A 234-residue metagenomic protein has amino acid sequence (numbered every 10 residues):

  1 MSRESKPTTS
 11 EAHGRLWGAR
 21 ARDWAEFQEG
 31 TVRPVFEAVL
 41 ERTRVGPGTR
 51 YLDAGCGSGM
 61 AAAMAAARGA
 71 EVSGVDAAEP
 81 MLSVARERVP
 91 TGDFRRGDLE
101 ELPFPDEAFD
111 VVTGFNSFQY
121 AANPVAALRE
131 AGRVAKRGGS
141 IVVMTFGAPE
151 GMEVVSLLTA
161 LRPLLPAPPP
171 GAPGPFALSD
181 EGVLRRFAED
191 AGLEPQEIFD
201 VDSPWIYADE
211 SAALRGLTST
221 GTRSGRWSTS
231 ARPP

Functional and structural regions predicted by a protein language model:
S2-T49, M60-M64, M81-V84, R88: Conserved class I S-adenosyl-L-methionine
R3-K6, S10, W17, P195-P234: C-terminal helical/coil "lid" or tail adjacent to the Rossmann-like core of SAM-dependent
R50, G139-S140: Short glycine-centered segments of the SAM/dcSAM-binding site in methyltransferase folds
R50-L102: Class I SAM-dependent methyltransferase SAM/SAH-binding core
E100-V111: A short acidic, Gly/Pro-enriched loop at the edge of an enzyme's catalytic core that lines a small-molecule cofactor
V111-P124, G147: A short SAM/SAH-binding and catalytic strip from SAM-dependent methyltransferases
A121-A122, A135-R137: Helix-to-beta-strand junctions that scaffold the AdoMet/dcAdoMet cofactor pocket in Class I SAM-dependent enzymes
V125, G132, S140-A208, T222-G225 (+1 more regions): Conserved catalytic/acceptor-binding region of the Class I
